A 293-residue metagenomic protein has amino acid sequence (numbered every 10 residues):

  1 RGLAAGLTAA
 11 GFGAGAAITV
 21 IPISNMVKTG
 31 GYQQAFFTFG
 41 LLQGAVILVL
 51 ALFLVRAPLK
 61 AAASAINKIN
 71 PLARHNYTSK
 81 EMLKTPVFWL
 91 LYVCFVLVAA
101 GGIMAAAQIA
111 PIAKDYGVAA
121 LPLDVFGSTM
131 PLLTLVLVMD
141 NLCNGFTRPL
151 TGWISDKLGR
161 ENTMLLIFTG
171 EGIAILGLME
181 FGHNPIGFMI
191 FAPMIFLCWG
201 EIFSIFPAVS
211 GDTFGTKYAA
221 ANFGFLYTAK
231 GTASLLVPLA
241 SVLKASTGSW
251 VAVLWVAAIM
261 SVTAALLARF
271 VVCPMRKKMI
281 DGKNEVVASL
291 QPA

Functional and structural regions predicted by a protein language model:
A5, E201-F214: Intracellular juxtamembrane helix-capping segments at the cytosolic ends of symmetry-related transmembrane helices
F12-L59: Helix-loop-helix hairpin linking two adjacent transmembrane segments in secondary transporters
P22-G30, A113-K114, I154-S155, A240-G248: Interfacial helix-cap and linker-helix signal at transmembrane-aqueous boundaries of multi-pass secondary transporters
R56-N76, K278-V287: Flexible cytoplasmic inter-helical loops of multi-pass small-molecule transporters
K80-T151, V237: Extracytoplasmic gate region of multi-pass secondary transporters
K157-F168: Cytoplasmic membrane-interface "Motif A"-like loop-to-helix N-cap segments of 12-TM Major Facilitator Superfamily
G170-H183: C-terminal ends and interior cores of transmembrane alpha-helices in multi-pass membrane transporters/permeases
T213-T247: A late C-terminal transmembrane helix in Major Facilitator Superfamily
